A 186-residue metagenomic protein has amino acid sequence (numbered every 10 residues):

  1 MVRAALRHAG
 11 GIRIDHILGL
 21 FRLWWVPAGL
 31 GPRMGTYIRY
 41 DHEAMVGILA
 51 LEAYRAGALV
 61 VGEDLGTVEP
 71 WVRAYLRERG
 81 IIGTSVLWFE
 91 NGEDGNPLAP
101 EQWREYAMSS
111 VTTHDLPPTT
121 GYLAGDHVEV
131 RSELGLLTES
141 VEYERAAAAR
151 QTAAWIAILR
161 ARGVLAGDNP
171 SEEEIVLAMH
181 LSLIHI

Functional and structural regions predicted by a protein language model:
M1-S182: Alpha-amylase-like alpha-glycosidases and glucanotransferases acting on alpha-linked glucans and related
I184-I186: Conserved small/polar residues in nucleotide/adenosyl-binding loops
